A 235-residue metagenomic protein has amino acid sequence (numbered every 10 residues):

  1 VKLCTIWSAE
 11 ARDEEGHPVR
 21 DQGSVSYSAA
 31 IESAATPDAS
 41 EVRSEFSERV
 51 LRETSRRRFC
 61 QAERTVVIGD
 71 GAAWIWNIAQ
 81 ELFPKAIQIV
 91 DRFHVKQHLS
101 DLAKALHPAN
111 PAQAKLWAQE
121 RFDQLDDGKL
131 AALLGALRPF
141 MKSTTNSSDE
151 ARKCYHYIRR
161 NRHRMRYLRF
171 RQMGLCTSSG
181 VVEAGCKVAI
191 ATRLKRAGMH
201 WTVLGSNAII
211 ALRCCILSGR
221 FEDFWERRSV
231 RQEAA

Functional and structural regions predicted by a protein language model:
V1-A235: Catalytic center-proximal scaffold of phosphoryl-transfer enzymes
